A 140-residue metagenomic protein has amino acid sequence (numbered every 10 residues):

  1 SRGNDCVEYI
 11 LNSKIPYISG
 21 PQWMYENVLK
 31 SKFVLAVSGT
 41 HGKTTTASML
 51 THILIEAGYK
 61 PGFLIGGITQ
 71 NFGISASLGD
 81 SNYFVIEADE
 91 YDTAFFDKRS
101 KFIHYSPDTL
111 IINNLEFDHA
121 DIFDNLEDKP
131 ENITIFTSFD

Functional and structural regions predicted by a protein language model:
S1-D140: Phosphate-binding loop of NTP-binding sites
